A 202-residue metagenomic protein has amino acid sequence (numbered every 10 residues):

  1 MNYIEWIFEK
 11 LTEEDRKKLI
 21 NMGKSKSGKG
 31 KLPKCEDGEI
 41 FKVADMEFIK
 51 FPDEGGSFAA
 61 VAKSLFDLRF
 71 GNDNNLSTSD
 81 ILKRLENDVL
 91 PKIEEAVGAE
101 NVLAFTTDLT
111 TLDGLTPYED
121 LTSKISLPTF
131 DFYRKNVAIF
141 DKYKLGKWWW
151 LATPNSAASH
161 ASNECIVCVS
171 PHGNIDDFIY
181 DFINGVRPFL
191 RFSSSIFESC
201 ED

Functional and structural regions predicted by a protein language model:
N2-D202: Collagenous Gly-X-Y triple-helix signature in extracellular proteins
